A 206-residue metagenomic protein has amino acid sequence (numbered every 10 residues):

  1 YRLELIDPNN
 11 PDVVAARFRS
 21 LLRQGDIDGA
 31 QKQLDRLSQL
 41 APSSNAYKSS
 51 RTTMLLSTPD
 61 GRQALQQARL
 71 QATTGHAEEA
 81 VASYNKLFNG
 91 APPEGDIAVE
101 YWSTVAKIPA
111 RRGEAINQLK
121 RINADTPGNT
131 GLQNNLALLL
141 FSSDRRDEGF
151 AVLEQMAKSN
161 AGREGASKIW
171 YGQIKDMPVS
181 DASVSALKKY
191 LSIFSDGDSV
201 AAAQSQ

Functional and structural regions predicted by a protein language model:
Y1-L5, S38-Q39, F88-N89, K120-A124 (+2 more regions): Conserved structural position within tetratricopeptide repeats
R2, Q33, S83, Q118 (+2 more regions): Alpha-helical solenoid repeat scaffolds, predominantly canonical TPR units
L3, S49-R62, F194: TPR-adjacent "capping" and linker segments in tetratricopeptide-repeat scaffold/adaptor proteins
P8, P42, P92-P93, T126-P127 (+2 more regions): Short coil turns that delineate tetratricopeptide repeat
D12-R19, K32, A46-T52, L65-Q66 (+4 more regions): Alpha-solenoid helical repeat scaffolds
R23, T53-T58, T73, K107-I108 (+2 more regions): Register position in tetratricopeptide repeats
I27, A77, R112, R146 (+1 more regions): TPR-repeat structural position
